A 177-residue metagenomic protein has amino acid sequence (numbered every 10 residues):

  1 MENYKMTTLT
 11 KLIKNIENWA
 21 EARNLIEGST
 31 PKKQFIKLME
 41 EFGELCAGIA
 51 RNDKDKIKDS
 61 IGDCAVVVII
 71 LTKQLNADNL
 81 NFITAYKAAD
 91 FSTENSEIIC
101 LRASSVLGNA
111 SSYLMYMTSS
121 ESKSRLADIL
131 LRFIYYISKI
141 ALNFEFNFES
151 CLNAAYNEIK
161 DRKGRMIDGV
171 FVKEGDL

Functional and structural regions predicted by a protein language model:
M1-L177: Flexible "arm" and connector segments at domain edges
